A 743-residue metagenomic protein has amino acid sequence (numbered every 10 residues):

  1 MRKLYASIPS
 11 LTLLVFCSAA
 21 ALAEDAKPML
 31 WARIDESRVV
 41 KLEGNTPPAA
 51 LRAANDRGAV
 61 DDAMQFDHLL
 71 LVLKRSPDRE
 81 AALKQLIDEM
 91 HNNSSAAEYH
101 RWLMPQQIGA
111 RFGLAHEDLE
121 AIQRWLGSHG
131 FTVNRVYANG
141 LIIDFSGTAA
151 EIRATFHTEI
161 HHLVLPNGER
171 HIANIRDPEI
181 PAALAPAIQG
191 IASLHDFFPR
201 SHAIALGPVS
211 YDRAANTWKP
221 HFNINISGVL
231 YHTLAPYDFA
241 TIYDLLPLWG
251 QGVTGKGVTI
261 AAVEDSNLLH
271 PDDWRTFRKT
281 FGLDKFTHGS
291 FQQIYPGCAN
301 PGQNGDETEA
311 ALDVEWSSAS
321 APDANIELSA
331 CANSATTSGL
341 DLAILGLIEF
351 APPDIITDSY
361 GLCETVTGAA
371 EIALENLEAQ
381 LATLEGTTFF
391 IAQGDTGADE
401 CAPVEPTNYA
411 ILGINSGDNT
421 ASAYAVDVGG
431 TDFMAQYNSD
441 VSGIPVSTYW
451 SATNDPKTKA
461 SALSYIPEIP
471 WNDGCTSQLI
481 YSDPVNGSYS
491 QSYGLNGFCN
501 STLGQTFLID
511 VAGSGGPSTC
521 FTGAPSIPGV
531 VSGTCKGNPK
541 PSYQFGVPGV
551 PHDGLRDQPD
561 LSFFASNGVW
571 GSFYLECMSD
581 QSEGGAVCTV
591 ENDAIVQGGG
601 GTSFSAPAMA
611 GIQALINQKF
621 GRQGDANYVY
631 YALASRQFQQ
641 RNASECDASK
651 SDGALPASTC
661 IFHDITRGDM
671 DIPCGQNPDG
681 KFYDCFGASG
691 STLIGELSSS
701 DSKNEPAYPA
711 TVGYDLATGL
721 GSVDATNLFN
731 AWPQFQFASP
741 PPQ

Functional and structural regions predicted by a protein language model:
M1-P9: Bacterial N-terminal signal peptides that target proteins for export
I8-S18: Bacterial N-terminal signal peptides
A19-A23: Boundary at the C-terminal end of the N-terminal hydrophobic targeting segment
E24-V136, D144, A149-D427, D483 (+6 more regions): Substrate-binding/charge-relay-adjacent region of secreted/lumenal peptidase catalytic domains
D56, G497, N617-V712: An often Trp-containing, charged/polar helix-loop segment at the C-terminal end of enzyme catalytic cores
A402, A421-G504, G513: Polar, glycine-rich mid-to-C-terminal structural blocks that act as macromolecule-binding/assembly scaffolds
A610-Q618: Short glycine/serine- and small hydrophobic-enriched flexible loop segments
